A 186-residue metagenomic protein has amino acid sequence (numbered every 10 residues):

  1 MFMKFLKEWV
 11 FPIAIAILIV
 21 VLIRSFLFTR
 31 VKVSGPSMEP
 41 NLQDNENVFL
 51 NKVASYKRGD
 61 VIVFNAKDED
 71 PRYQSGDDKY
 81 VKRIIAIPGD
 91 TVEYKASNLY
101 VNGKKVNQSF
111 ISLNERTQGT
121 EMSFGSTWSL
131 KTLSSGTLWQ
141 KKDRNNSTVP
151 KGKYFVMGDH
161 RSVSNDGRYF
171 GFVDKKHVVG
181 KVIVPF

Functional and structural regions predicted by a protein language model:
M1-E8: Short, Lys/Arg-rich N-terminal segment immediately upstream of the first membrane anchor
F2, L22, D44-F186: Soluble "head" domains of membrane/secretory-pathway proteins
E8, S25, V31, R83-I84: Hydrophobic alpha-helical segments, especially transmembrane helices and their immediate juxtamembrane helical caps
V10-F26: Hydrophobic membrane-insertion alpha-helices, especially the h-region of bacterial N-terminal signal peptides
T29-D44: Alpha-helical transmembrane signal-anchor/signal-peptide segments
